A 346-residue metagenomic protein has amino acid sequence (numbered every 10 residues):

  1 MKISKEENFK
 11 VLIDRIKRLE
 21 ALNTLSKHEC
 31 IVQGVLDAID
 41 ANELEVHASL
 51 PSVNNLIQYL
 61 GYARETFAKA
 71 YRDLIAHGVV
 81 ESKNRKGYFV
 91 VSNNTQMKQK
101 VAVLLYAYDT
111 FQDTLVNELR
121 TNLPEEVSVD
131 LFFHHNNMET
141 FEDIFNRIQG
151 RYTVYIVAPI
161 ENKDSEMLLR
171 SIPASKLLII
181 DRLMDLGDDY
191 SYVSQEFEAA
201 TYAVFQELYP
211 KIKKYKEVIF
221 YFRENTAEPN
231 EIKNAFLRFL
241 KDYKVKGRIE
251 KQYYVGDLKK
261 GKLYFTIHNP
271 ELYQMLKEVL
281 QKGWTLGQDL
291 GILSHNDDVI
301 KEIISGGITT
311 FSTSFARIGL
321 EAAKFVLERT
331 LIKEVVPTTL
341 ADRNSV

Functional and structural regions predicted by a protein language model:
M1-Y59, K333: Extreme N-terminal segment that seeds HTH/winged-HTH DNA-binding domains in transcriptional regulators
A41, V53, H77, Y88-N146 (+1 more regions): Amphipathic helical "hinge" segments at domain boundaries
E45-S82: N-terminal helix-turn-helix
A102-V103, R151-I160, I219-R223, K260-N269 (+1 more regions): Periplasmic-binding protein-like
I160-A199, N296-G306: Flexible loop/hinge segments that line or gate small-molecule binding clefts
L183-I219, L272, F311-L331: Hydrophobic alpha-helical segments within soluble ligand-binding/sensing domains
Y202-K241, E334-V346: An alpha-beta-alpha
K260, P270-V346: Flexible loop/turn connectors
